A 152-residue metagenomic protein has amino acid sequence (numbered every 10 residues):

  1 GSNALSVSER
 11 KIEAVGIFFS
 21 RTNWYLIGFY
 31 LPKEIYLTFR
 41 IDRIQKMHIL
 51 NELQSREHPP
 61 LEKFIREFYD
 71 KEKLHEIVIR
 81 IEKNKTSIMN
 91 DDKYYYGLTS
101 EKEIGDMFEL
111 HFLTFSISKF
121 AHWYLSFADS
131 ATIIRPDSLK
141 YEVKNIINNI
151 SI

Functional and structural regions predicted by a protein language model:
G1-V78, K83: Core beta-strand-centered patch of the WYL/Sm-like small regulatory domain
R66-I152: Polybasic (Lys/Arg-rich)
